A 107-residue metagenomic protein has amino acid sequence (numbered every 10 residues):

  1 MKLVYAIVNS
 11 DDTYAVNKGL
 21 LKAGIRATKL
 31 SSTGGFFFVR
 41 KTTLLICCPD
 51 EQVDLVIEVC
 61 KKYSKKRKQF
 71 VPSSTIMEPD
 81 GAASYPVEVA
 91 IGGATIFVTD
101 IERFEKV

Functional and structural regions predicted by a protein language model:
M1-V107: Positively charged, small/polar-rich N-terminal and surface patches that mediate targeting and assembly and bind
